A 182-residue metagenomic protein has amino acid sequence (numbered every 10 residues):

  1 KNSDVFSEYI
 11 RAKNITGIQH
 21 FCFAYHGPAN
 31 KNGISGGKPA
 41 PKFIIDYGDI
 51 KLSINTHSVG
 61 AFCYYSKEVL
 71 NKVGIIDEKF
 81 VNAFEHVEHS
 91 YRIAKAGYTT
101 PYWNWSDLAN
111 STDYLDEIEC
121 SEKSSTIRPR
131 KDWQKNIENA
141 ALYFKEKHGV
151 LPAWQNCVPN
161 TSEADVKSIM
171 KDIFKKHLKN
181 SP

Functional and structural regions predicted by a protein language model:
K1, Y25-N30, L70, S106-L108: Short, solvent-exposed loop/turn segments at secondary-structure junctions
N2-E8, G33-S35, S124-K131: Short, flexible/disordered intra-domain loops and linkers
N2-H20: Conserved donor-nucleotide/metal-binding helix-loop-beta segment in metal-dependent transferases, i.e., the alpha-helix
G17, G74, A94-G97: Glycine-centered loop/turn motif at secondary-structure junctions
Q19-P39: Short beta-strand-to-loop element that shapes/binds the nucleotide-sugar donor at the catalytic cleft/hinge
H20-C22, I44, F62-Y64: Conserved hydrophobic/aromatic beta-strand scaffold that supports enzyme active sites
K51-L52, T56-S58, K79-P182: C-terminal catalytic/acceptor-binding lobe
V59-G74: Conserved nucleotide-sugar donor-binding and metal-coordinating catalytic region shared by glycosyltransferases
